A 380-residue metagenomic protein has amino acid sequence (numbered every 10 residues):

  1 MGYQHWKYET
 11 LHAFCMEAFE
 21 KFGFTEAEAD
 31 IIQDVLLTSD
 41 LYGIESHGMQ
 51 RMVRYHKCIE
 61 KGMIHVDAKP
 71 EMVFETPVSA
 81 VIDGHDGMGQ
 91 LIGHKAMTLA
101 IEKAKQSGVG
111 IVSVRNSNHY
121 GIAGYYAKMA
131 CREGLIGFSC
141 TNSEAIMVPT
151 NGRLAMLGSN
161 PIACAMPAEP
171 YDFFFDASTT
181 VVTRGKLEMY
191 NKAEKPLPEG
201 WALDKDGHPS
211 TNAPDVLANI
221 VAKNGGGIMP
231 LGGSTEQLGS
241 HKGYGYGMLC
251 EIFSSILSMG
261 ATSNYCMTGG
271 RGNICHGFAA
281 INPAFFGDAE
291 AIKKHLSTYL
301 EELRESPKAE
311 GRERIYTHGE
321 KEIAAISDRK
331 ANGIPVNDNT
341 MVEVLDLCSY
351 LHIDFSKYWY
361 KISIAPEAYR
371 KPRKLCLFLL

Functional and structural regions predicted by a protein language model:
M1-Y8, A13-I32, L37-T38, E45-V66 (+3 more regions): Acidic, glycine/proline-rich low-complexity segments that act as flexible tails and inter-domain linkers
G2-W6, L11, I252, L257 (+1 more regions): Catalytic-core signal marking the mid-to-C-terminal active-site face
H47-I101: Active-site cofactor/substrate anionic-group-binding motifs, chiefly glycine- and Lys/Arg-rich phosphate-binding loops
S79-E169, A177-S178: A generic, well-ordered mixed alpha/beta core segment in the N-terminal half of proteins
M147-V221: Phosphate/diphosphate-binding glycine-rich loops and adjacent basic-rich segments that engage nucleotide
P196-Y265: Secondary-shell segments that build the walls of catalytic and ion/ligand-binding clefts
